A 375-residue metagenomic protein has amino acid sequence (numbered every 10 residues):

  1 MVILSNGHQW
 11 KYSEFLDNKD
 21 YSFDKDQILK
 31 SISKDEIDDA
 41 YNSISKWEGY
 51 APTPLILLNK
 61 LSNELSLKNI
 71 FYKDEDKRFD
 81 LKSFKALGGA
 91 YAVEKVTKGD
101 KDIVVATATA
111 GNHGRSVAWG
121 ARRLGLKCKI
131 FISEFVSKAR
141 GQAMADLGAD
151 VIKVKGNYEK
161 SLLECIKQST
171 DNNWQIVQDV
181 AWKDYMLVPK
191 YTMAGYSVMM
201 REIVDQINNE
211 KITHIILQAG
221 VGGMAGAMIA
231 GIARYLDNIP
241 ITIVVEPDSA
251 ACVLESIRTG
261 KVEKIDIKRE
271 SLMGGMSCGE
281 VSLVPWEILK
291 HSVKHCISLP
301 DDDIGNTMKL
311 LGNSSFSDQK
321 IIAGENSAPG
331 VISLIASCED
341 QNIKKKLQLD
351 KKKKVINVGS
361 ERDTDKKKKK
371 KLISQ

Functional and structural regions predicted by a protein language model:
M1-Q375: PLP-dependent amino-acid enzyme catalytic core
